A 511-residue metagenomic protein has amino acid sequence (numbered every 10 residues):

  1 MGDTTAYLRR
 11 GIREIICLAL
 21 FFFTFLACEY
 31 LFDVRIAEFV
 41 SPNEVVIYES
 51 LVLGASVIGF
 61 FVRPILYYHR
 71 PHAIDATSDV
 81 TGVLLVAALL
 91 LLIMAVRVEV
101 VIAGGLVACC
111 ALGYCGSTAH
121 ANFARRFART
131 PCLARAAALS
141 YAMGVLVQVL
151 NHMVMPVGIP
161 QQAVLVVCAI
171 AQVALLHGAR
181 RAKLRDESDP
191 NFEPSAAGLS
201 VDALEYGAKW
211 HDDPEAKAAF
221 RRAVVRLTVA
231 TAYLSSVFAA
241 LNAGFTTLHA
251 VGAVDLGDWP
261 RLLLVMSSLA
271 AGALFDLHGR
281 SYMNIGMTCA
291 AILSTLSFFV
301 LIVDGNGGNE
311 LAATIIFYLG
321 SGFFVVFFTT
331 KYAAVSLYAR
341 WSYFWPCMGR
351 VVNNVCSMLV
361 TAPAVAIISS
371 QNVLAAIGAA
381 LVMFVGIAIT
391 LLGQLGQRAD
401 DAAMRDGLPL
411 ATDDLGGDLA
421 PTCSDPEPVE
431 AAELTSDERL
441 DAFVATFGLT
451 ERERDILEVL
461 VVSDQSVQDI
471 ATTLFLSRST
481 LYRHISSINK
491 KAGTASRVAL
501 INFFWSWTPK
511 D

Functional and structural regions predicted by a protein language model:
M1-G2, R129-T130, V145-A232: Intracellular loop-helix junctions on the cytosolic face of multi-pass helical membrane proteins
G2-A55, R226-G252: Helix-loop boundary and gating motifs at the non-cytosolic
L53-P64, G144, L256-R280, N353-T361: Transmembrane alpha-helices of Major Facilitator/SLC transporters
E99-G116, G308-V325: Hydrophobic core of transmembrane alpha-helices in multi-pass small-molecule transporters, especially MFS/SLC-type
G113-F127, F323-Y338: Intracellular juxtamembrane helix-capping segments at the cytosolic ends of symmetry-related transmembrane helices
A128-M155, F344-A364: Glycine-rich segments within core transmembrane alpha-helices of 12-TM secondary carriers
N284-F324: C-terminal transmembrane helical hairpin of 12-TM major facilitator-type secondary transporters
T412-R483, K491, N502-D511: Helix-turn-helix DNA-binding segment
